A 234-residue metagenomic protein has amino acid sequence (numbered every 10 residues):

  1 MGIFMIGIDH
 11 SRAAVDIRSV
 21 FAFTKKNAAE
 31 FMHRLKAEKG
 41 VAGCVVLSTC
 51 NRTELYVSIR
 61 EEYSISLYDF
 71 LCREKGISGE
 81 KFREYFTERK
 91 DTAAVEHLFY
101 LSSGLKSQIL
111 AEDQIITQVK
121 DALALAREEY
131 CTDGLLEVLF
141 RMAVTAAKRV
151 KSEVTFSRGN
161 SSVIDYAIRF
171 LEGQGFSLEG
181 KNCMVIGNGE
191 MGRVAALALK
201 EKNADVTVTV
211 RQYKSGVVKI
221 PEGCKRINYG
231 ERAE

Functional and structural regions predicted by a protein language model:
M1-S107: A glycine-rich (often HGG/GG-containing) alpha/beta subdomain
C44, D205-V206: Hydrophobic anchor at the start of a short beta-strand that flanks the dinucleotide cofactor-binding loop
Y63, R193, Y213-K219: Short, charged/polar "capping" segments at the starts of alpha-helices and the immediately preceding loops
K81-Q174: Glycine/serine-rich phosphate-binding loop and adjoining beta1-alpha1 elements at the start of nucleotide-handling
A143, G159-I164, I168-K200, V208-R211: Glycine-rich adenosine-cofactor-binding loop
K202, I220-G223: Short, structured coil segments at secondary-structure junctions
E222-E234: Short acidic low-complexity segments
